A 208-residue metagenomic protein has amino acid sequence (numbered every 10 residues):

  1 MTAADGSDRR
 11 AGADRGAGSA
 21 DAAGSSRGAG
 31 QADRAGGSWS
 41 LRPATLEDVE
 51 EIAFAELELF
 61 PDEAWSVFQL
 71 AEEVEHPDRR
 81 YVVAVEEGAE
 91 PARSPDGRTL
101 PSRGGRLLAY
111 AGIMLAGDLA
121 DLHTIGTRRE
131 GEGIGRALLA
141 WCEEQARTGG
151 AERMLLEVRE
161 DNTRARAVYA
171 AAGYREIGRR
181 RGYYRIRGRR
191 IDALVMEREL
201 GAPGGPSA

Functional and structural regions predicted by a protein language model:
M1-R10, D14-R15, S19-R34, R190-A208: Terminal substrate-recognition subdomain of acyl/acetyltransferases
T2, L155-E157, R175-V195: Conserved catalytic-core motifs of GNAT/GCN5-like acyltransferases
T2-G6, R10, W39, P43-E130 (+3 more regions): Acetyl-CoA-dependent GNAT
R80-Y81, A170-A171, D192-L194: Short low-complexity, flexible loop/linker segments enriched in glycine and/or proline with clustered acidic
G117-L119, R153, A193: A generic structural signal for beta-strand entry/edge sites
G135, L139, D161-A165, G182-R187: Short glycine/proline-centered loop/turn elements that form peptide/ligand docking sites
W141, V168-A172: Alpha-helical structural signal in soluble globular domains
A146-E157, V168: Conserved GNAT acetyl-CoA-binding A-motif
